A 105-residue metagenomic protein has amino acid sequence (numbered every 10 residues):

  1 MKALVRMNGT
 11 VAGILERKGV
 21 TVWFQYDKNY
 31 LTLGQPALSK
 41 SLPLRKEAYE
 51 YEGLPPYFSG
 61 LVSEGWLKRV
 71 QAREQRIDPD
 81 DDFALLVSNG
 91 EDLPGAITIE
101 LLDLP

Functional and structural regions predicted by a protein language model:
M1-P105: Phosphate/dinucleotide-binding and metal-coordinating scaffold of catalytic cores in nucleotide-dependent enzymes
